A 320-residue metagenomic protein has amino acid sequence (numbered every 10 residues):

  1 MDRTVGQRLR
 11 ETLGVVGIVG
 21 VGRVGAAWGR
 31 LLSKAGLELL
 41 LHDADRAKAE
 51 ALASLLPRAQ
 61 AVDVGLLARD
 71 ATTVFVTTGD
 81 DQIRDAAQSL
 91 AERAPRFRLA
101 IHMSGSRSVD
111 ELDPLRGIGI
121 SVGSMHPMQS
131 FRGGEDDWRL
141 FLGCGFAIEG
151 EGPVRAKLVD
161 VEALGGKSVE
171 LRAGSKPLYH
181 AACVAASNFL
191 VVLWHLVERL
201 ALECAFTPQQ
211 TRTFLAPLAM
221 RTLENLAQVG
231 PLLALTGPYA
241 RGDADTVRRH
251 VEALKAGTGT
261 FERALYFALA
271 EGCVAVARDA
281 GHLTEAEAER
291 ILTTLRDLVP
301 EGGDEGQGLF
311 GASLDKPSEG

Functional and structural regions predicted by a protein language model:
M1-R69, G311: NAD(P)+-binding Rossmann beta1-loop-alpha1 motif at the extreme N-terminus of oxidoreductases
R8, T12-G14, A35, A47-L55 (+3 more regions): Internal alpha-helical scaffold of NAD(P)-dependent oxidoreductase catalytic cores
V15, G36-L40, A71-V74, F97-A100 (+1 more regions): Short active-site oxyanion
A26, R30, K34, S54 (+3 more regions): Short, well-ordered alpha-helices that flank and scaffold nucleotide-derived cofactor binding pockets
L40-H42, L99-I101, G123-M125, A147 (+1 more regions): Hydrophobic/aromatic beta-strand patches that form the interior of the parallel beta-sheet core in alpha/beta enzyme
A61-D136: Rossmann-like NAD(P)(H) cofactor-binding subdomain of soluble oxidoreductases
E224-E287: Interdomain hinge/lid region at the active-site interface of Rossmann-like NAD(P)-dependent oxidoreductases
A277-A280, E285-G320: NAD(P)-dependent dehydrogenase/reductase Rossmann-like domain
